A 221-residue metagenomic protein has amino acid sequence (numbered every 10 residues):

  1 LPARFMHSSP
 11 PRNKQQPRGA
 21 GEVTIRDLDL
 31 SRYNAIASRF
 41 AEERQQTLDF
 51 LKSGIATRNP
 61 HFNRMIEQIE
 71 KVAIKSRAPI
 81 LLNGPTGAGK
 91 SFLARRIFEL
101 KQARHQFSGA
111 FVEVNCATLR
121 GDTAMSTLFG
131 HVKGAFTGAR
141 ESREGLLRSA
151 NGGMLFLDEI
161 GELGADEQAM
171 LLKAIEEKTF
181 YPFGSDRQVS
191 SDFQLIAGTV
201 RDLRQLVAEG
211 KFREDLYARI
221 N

Functional and structural regions predicted by a protein language model:
P2-H61: Conserved ASCE P-loop NTPase core motifs with emphasis on AAA+ ATPases
G54, Q68-G138, S149-G164: Conserved post-Walker A coupling segment in P-loop NTPases
A103-Q106, A135-L147, I160, D166 (+2 more regions): Conserved Walker
S149, A174, A197-G198, R219: Conserved catalytic core of Hanks-type protein kinase domains
F156-L157, Q194-T199: Structural recognition of the conserved hydrophobic beta-strand(s) that form the central parallel beta-sheet of P-loop
